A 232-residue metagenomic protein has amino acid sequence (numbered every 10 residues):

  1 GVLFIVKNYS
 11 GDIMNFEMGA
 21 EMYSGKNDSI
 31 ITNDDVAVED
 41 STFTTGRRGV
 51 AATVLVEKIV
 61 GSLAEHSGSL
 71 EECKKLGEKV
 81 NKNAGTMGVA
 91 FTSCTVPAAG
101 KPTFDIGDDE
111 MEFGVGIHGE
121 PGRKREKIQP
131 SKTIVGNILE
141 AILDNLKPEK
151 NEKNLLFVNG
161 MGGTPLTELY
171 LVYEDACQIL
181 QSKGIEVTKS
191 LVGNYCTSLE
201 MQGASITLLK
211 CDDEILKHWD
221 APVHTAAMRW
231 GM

Functional and structural regions predicted by a protein language model:
K7-N15, R48-T53, N159-Y170: Gly/Ser/Thr-rich loops at beta-strand to alpha-helix junctions that form or flank small-molecule/cofactor-binding
N8-F16, G61-C73, C211-M232: Extended, charge-rich low-complexity interaction segments
N8-I13, A20, I31-V38, N81 (+2 more regions): Acidic, glycine-rich active-site loops and adjacent beta-strand->loop/helix elements that engage anionic groups
I13-K26, T32, E168-E174: Short Gly/Thr/Asp-enriched flexible loops that form oxyanion-binding sites at enzyme active sites
T32-N83: Short alpha-helices
H66-L171: Mixed-charge interfacial surface used for oligomerization/domain docking and macromolecular partner engagement
A141-M232: C-terminal non-catalytic interaction/assembly regions of soluble proteins
